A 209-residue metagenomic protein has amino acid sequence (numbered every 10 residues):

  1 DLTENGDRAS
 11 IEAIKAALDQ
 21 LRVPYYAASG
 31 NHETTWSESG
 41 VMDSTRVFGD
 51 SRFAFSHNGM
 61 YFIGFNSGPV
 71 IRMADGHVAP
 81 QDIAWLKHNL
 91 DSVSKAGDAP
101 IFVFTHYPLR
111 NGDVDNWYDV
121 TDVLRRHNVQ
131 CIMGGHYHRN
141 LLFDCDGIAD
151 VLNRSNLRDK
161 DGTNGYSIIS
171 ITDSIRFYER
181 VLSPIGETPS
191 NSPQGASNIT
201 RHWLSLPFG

Functional and structural regions predicted by a protein language model:
D1-L2, N31-H32, S67-G68, H106-Y107 (+2 more regions): Active-site metal-binding loops of divalent metal-dependent hydrolases
D1-T45, G49-S51, H57: Core catalytic region of metal-dependent phosphoesterases/phosphodiesterases, especially metallo-beta-lactamase-like
L2, W36, P69-H77: Surface-exposed cleft-lining segments at the edges of enzyme active sites
R8-K15, V41, I83, K87 (+3 more regions): Extracytoplasmic/secreted envelope proteins and their assembly/folding machinery, especially bacterial periplasmic
Q20, I63, M73-I148: His/acidic metal-ligating clusters that form di-metal
D50-S56, N140-L142, Y166-I168: Short, surface-exposed beta-strand/loop micro-motifs that present aromatic residues
G59-P69, F102-F104, A149-S155, E179-R180: Active-site-proximal beta-strand elements of phosphoester/diester hydrolases
D146-F208: Binuclear metal-dependent phosphoesterase catalytic core
